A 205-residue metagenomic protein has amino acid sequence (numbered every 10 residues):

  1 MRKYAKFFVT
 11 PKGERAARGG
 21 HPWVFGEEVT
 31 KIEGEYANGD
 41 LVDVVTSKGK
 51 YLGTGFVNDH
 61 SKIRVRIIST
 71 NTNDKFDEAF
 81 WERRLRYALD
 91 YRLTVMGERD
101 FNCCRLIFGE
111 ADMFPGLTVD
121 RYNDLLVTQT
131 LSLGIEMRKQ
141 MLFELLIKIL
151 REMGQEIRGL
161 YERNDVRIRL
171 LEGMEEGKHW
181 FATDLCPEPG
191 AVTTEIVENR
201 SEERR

Functional and structural regions predicted by a protein language model:
M1-N123, F181, G190-V192: Non-catalytic accessory regions of SAM-dependent methyltransferases
E33, G53, M137-R138, R205: Short helix/loop capping segments that flank catalytic or ligand/cofactor-binding pockets
V42, L125-L126, R158-L160: Structural motif
E78, I135-K139, F143: Short, charged, low-complexity patches
G109-F114, T118-D120, Q140-R205: Non-catalytic substrate-recognition/targeting regions of SAM-dependent transferases
N123-E136: A short interface-forming secondary-structure element
